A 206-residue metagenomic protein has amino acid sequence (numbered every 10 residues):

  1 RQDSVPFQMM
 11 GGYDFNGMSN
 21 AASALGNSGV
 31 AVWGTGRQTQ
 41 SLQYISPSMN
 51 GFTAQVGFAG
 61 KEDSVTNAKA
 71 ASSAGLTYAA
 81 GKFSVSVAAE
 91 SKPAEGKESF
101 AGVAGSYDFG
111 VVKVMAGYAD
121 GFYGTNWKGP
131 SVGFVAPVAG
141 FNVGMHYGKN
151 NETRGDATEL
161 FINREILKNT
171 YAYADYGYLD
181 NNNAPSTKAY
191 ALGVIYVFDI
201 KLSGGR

Functional and structural regions predicted by a protein language model:
R1-K61, A68-A70, T77-S84: Outer membrane beta-barrel
Q2-V5, G36, G57-K61, A79 (+4 more regions): Outer-membrane beta-barrel pore domains and translocons
M9-G17, E98, W127, T187: Outer-membrane beta-barrel and related beta-rich outer-membrane complex signature in Gram-negative bacteria
F52, K113, K168-A172: Loop/turn elements at helix/coil->beta-strand transitions in domains of secreted/extracellular proteins
A71-E165, G204-R206: Detector for outer-membrane/organellar transmembrane beta-barrel domains, recognizing the amphipathic beta-strand
T158-G177, D199: C-terminal closing repeat unit and adjoining cap/tail of repeat-based domains
R164, S186-R206: Outer-membrane beta-barrel "beta-signal"
N181-A184: Short proline/glycine-enriched turn/loop segments at secondary-structure junctions
